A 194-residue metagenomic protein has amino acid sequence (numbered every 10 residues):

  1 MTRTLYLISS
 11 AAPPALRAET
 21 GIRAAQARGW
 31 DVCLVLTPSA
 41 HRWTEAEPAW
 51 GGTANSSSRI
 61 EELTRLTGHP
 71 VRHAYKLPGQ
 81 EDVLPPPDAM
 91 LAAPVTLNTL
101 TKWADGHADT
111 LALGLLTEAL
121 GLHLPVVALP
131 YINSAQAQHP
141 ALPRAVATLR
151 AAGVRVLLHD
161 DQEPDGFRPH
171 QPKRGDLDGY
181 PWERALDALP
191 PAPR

Functional and structural regions predicted by a protein language model:
M1-V127, Y131-R194: A cross-family phosphate/adenosyl-ligand binding-site feature
